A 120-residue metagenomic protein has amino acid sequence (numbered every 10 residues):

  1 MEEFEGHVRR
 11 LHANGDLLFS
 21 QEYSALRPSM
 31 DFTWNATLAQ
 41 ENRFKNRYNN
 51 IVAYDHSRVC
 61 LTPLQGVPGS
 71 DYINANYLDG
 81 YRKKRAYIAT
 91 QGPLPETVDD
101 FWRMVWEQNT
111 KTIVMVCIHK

Functional and structural regions predicted by a protein language model:
M1-K120: Cys-based phosphatases of the PTP/DUSP/CDC25 superfamily and their flanking regulatory architecture
